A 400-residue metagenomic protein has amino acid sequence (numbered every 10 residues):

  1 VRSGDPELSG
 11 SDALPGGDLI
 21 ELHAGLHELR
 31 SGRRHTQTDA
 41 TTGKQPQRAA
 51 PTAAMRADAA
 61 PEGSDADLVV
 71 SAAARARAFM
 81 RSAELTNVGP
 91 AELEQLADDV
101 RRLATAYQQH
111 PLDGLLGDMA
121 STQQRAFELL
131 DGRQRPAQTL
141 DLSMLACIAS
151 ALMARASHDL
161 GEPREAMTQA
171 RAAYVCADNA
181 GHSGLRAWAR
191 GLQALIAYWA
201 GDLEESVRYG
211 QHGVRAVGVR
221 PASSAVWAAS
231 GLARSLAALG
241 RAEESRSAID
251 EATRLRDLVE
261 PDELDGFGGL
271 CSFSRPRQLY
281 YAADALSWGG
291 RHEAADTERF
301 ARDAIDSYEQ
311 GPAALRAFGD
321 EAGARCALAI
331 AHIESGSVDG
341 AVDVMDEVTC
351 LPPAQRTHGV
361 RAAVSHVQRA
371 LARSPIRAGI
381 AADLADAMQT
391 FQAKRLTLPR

Functional and structural regions predicted by a protein language model:
R2-D98, R400: Compositionally biased, long intrinsically disordered regions
E84-L93, A97-R400: Conserved binding/catalytic microenvironments
